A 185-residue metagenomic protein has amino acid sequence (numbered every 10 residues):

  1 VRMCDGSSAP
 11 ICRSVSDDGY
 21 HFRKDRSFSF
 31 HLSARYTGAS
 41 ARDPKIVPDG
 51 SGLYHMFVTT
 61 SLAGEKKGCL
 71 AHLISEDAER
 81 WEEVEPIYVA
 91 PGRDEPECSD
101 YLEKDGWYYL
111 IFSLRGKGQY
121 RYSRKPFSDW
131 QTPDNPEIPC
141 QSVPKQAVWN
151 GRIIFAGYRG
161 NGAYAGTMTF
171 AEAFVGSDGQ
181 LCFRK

Functional and structural regions predicted by a protein language model:
V1-K185: Carbohydrate-active catalytic/glycan-binding domains of CAZyme proteins, especially the secreted or lumenal ectodomains
